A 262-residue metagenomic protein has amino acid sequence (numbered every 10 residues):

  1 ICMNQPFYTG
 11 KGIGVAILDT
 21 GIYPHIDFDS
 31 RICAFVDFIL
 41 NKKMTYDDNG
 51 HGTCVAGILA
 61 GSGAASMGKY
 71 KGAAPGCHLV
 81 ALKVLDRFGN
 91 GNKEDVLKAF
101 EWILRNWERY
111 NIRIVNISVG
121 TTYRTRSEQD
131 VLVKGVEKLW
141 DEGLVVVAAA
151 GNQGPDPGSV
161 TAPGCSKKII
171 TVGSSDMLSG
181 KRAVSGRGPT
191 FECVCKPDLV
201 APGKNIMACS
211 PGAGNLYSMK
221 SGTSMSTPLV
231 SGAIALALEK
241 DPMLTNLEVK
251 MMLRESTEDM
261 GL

Functional and structural regions predicted by a protein language model:
M3, M67-K69, L132-V136, D156-V160 (+1 more regions): Short beta-alpha junctions and helix-cap segments that line functional grooves
N4-A34, K42-E94, Y110-R113, D141 (+3 more regions): Subtilisin-like serine protease catalytic core
I17-G21, I58-S62, L82-D86, I117-T121 (+7 more regions): Active-site-proximal beta-strand/loop segments in catalytic clefts of secreted hydrolases
P24-I26, A65, N152-P157, L178: Active-site environment of divalent metal-dependent phosphoester hydrolases
I39-M44, S179-V184, G214-K220, D259-L262: Short beta-alpha connecting loops at secondary-structure transitions that line or flank enzyme active sites
A56-L59, V80-D86, S159, G203-L262: Hydrolase catalytic cores
A60-A64, E101-E108, E137, D141 (+3 more regions): Sec-exported extracytoplasmic/periplasmic mature domains
V84-K168, F191-V194, P211-T227: Substrate-binding/access-modulating region of protease and related hydrolase catalytic domains
